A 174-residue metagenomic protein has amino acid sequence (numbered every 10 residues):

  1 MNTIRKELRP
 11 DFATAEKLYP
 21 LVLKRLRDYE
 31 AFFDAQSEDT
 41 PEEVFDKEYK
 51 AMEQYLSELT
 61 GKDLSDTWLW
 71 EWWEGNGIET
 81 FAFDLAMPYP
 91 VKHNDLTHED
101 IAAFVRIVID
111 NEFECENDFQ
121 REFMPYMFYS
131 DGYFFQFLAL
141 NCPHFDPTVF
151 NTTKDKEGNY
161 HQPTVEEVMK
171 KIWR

Functional and structural regions predicted by a protein language model:
M1-W68: Long, contiguous N-terminal structural blocks used for assembly/anchoring
P10, A103-C115: N-terminal acidic leader/helix
T14, T40-P41, G77, E114 (+1 more regions): Alpha-helix capping and helix-coil boundary motifs
D46, Q54-W68, W72-M87, E122-R174: Compact alpha-helical subdomains of small soluble proteins
P88-V91, N117: Function-determining sites in protein domains
E99: Short, solvent-exposed interaction modules
F113-M124: Short amphipathic N-terminal alpha-helix
